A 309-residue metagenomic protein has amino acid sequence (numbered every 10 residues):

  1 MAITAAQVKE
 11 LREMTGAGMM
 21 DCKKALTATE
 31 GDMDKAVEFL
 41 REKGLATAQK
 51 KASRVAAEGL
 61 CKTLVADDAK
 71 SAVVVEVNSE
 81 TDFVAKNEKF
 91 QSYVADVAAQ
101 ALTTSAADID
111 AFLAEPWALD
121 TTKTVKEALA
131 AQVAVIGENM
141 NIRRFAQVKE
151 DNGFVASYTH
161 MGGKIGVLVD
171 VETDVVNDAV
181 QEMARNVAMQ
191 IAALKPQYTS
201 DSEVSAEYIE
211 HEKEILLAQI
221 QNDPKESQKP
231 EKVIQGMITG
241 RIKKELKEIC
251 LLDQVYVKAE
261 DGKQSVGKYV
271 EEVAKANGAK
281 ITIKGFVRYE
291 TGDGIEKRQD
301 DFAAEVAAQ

Functional and structural regions predicted by a protein language model:
A2-Q309: N-terminal assembly/interaction segments in proteins that build large macromolecular machines
